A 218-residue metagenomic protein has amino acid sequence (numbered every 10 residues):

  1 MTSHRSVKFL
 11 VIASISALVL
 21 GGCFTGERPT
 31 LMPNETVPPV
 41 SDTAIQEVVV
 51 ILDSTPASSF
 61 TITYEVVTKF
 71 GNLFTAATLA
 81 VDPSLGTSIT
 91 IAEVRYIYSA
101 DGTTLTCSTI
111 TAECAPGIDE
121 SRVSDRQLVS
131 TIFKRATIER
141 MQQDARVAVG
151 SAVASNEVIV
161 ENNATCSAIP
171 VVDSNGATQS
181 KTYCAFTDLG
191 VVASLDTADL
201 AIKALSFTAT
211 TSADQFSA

Functional and structural regions predicted by a protein language model:
T2, K8, A13-G86, N156 (+1 more regions): N-terminal leader/targeting segments and the immediate start of mature chains
T55-T63, D82-I89, E161-P170, L189-S194: Short, hydrophobic/aromatic-rich segments at coil-to-beta transitions
E65-T68, I89-E93, T106-I110, D173 (+1 more regions): Beta-turn initiation residues at beta-strand->coil junctions
F74-R135, A204: An acidic-aromatic
R126-A198: Extended beta-strand-rich segments in extracellular/periplasmic secretory proteins, especially within noncatalytic
D196-A218: Edge beta-strand at a domain terminus
